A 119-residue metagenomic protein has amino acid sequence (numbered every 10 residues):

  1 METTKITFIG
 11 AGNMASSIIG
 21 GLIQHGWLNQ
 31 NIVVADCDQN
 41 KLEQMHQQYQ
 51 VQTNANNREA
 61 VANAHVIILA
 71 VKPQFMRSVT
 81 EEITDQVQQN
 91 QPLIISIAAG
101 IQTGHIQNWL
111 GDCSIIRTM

Functional and structural regions predicted by a protein language model:
M1-A62: NAD(P)+-binding Rossmann beta1-loop-alpha1 motif at the extreme N-terminus of oxidoreductases
Y49, N57-A62, V66-L69, P73-M119: Rossmann-like NAD(P)(H) cofactor-binding subdomain of soluble oxidoreductases
